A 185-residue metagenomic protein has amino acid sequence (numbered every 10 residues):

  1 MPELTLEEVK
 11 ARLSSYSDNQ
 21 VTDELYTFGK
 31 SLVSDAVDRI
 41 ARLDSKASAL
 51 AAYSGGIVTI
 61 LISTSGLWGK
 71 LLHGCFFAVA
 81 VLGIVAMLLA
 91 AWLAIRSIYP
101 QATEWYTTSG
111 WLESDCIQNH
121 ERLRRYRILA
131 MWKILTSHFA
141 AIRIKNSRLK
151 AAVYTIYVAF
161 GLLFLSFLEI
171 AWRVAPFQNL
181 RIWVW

Functional and structural regions predicted by a protein language model:
M1, Q20-D35, A94-E113: Hydrophobic alpha-helical transmembrane segments
M1-F28, G69-K70, W172-W185: N-terminal soluble segments of membrane proteins
T5, T22, T27, T59 (+5 more regions): Residue-identity detector for threonine
S14-E24, T103-K145, K150: Solvent-exposed, non-transmembrane helices and loops of integral membrane proteins
Y26, K30-V37, A41-D44, W132 (+2 more regions): Short amphipathic alpha-helical segments with heptad-repeat character
S31-S34, D38-E104, K150-W185: Alpha-helical transmembrane segments and their immediate juxtamembrane boundary regions in integral membrane proteins
